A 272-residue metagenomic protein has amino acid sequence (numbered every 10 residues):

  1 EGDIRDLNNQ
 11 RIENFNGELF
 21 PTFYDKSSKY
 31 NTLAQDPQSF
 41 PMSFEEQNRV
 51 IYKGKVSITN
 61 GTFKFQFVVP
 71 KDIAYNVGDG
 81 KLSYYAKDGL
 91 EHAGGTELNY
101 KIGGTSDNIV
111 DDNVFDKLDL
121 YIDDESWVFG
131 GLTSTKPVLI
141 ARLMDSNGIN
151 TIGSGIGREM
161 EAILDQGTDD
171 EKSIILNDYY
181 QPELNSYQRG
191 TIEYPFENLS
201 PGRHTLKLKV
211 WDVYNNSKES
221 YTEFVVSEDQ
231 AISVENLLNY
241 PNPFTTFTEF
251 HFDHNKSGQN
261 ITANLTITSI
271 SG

Functional and structural regions predicted by a protein language model:
E1-Q10, G103-L139, M144, S227-P243: Short, compositionally biased P/S/T/A/G/V-rich stretches that sit at domain boundaries
I4-E18, Y75, V128-T133, N147-I156 (+2 more regions): A short beta-turn/strand-edge loop motif at beta-sheet boundaries
R5, S57, W211, T268-S271: Hydrophobic alpha-helical segments, especially N-terminal targeting/anchoring helices
N14, V77, S134, Y187 (+3 more regions): Short coil/turn motifs at beta-sheet boundaries
G17, V114-D116, R158, E235 (+1 more regions): Residue-level signal for beta-strand positions within conserved beta-sheet cores that form or flank
F20-G104, D119-Y121, S126, I140-E228: Long, low-complexity serine/threonine/glycine- and acidic-rich segments characteristic of extracellular
V225-Y240, F244-S269: Glycine-centered coil/turn sites that cap beta-strands in beta-rich domains
